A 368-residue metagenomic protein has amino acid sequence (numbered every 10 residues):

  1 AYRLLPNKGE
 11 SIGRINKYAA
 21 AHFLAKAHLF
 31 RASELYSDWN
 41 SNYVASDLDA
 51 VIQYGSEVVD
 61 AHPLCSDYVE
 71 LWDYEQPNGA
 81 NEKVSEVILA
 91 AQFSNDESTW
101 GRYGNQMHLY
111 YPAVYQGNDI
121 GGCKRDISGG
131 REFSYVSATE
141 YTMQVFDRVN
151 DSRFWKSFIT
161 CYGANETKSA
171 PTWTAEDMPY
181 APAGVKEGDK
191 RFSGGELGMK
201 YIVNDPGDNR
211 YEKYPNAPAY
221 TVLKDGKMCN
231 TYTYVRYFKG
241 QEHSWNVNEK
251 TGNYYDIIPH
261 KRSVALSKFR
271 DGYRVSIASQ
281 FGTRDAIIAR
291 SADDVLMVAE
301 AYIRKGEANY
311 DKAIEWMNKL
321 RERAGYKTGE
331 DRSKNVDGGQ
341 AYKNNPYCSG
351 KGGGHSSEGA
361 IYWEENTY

Functional and structural regions predicted by a protein language model:
A1-L5, I12-Y36, A45-V59, L89 (+2 more regions): Extended, hydrophobic/aromatic-rich amphipathic alpha-helical segments that build helical scaffolds
L5-G13, Y68-E70, V275-R284, I303 (+1 more regions): Acidic, serine/threonine- and proline-rich low-complexity regulatory regions
E10, K17, N366-Y368: Charged, low-complexity, helix-prone segments enriched in Lys/Glu/Asp/Gln
Y18, H28-Y234: An aromatic- and glycine-enriched ligand-binding surface/loop that stacks and positions planar moieties
L35, W39-N40, S169, E307 (+3 more regions): Residue-level detector of alpha-helical recognition elements and their boundaries
D73-M143, N253-S291, I314-Y368: Long, intrinsically disordered, low-complexity segments
T160, A164-E322: C-terminal substrate/ligand-recognition segments
